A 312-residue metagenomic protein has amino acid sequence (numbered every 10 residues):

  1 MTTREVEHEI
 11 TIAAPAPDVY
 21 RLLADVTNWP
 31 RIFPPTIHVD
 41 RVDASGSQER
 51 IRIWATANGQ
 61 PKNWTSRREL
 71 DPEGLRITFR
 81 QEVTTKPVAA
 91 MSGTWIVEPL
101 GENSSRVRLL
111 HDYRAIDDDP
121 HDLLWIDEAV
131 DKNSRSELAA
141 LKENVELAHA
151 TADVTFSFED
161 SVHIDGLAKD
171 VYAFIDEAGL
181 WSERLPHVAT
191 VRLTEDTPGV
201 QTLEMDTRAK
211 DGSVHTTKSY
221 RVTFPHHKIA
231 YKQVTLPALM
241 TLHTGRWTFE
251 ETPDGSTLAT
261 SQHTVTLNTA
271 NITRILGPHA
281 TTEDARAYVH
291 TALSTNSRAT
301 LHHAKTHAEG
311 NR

Functional and structural regions predicted by a protein language model:
M1-S47, R135-T197: Hydrophobic ligand-binding cavity/cleft-lining segments
T3, P30-P34, H38-Q48, W54-R106 (+7 more regions): Hydrophobic-ligand binding "helix-grip"
T3-V6, F79, R274-P278: Membrane-targeting and insertion segments and their boundary/processing signals
V6-E7, A16, A55, T84 (+5 more regions): A general structural-boundary detector
Q48-E49, T202: Short, solvent-exposed linear patches
R106, D112-V154, T273-R312: A conserved amphipathic terminal alpha-helix motif
M205: A short beta-strand motif that forms the metal-chelation/ATP-contact edge of phosphoryl-transfer active sites
